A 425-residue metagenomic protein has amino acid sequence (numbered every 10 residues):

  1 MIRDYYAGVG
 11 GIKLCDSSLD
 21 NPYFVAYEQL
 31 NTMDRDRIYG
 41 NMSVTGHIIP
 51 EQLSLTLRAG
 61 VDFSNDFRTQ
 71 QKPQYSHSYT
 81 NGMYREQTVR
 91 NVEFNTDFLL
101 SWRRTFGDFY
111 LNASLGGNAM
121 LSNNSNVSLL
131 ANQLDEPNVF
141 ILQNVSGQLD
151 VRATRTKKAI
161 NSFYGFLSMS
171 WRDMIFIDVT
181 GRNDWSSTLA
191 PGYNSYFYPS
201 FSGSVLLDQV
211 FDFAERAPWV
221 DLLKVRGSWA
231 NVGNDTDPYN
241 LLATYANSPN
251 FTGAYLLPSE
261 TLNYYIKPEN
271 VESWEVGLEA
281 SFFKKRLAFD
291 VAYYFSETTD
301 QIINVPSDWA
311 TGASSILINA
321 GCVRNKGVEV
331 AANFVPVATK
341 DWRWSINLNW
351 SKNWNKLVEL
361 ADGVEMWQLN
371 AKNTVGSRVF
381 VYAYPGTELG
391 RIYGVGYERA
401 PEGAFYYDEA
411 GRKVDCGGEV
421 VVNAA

Functional and structural regions predicted by a protein language model:
M1-V25, T69-Q70, Q74-Y84, N124-V151 (+7 more regions): Surface-exposed loop/turn segments flanking beta-strands in extracellular/periplasmic regions
A26-Q29, V145-Y164, L242, P249-A288 (+2 more regions): Outer-membrane beta-barrel signature, preferentially recognizing the C-terminal barrel domain of Gram-negative
L30-T32, R37, P73, H77-M174 (+3 more regions): Outer-membrane beta-barrel transmembrane domain signature of Gram-negative proteins, especially the mid-to-C-terminal
G40-G46, T96-W102, L115, G165-M169 (+5 more regions): Residues on the lipid-exposed face of transmembrane beta-strands in outer-membrane beta-barrel proteins
I48-L55, T105-L111, M174, D208-L223 (+6 more regions): Short loop/turn motifs that connect adjacent beta-strands in outer-membrane beta-barrel proteins
V61-F67, G117-N123, G181-S187, L207-Q209 (+4 more regions): Transmembrane beta-strands of outer-membrane beta-barrel pores
P268-G312, S351: Membrane-embedded beta-barrel scaffold of Gram-negative outer-membrane proteins
I318, V335-A425: Conserved small-residue
